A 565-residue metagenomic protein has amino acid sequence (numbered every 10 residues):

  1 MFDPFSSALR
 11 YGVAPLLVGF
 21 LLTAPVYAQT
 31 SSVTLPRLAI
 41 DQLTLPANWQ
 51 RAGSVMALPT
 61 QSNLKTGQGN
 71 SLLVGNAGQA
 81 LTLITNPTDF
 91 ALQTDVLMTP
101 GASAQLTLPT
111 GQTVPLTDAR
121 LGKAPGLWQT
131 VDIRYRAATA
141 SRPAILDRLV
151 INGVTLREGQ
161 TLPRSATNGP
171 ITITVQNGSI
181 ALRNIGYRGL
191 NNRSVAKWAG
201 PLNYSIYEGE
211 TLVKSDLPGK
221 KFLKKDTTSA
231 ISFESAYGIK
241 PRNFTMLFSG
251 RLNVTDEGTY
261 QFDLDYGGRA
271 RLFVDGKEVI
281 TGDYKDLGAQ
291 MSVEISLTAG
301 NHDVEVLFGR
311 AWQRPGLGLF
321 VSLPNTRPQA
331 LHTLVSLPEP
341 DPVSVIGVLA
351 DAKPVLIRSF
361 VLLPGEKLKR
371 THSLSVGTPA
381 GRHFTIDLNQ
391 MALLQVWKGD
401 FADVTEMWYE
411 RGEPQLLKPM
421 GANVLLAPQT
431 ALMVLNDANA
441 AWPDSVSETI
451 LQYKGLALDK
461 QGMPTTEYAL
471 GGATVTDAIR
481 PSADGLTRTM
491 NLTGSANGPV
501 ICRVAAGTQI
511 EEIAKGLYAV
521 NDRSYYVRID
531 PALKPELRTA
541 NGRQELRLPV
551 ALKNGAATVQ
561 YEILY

Functional and structural regions predicted by a protein language model:
M1-R10: N-terminal secretory signal peptides that target proteins for export/translocation
G12-A24: Bacterial N-terminal signal peptides
Q29-N253, Q329-L334: Carbohydrate-interacting regions of secretory-pathway proteins
T30-D41, I84, T333-T476, G485 (+4 more regions): Beta-strand-rich N-terminal accessory domains
A104-P109, G316-N325, L492-E512: Acidic (Asp/Glu-rich), glycine- and aromatic
L156-A166, E234-S235, L272-E294, E512-P549: Solvent-exposed beta-strand/loop surfaces of large extracellular or lumenal domains
G186-Q261, D265-L349: Extracellular/secretory pathway-exposed regions associated with glycan biology
L470-G471, S482, T487, S495-G507 (+1 more regions): Beta-strand-rich recognition/accessory modules
